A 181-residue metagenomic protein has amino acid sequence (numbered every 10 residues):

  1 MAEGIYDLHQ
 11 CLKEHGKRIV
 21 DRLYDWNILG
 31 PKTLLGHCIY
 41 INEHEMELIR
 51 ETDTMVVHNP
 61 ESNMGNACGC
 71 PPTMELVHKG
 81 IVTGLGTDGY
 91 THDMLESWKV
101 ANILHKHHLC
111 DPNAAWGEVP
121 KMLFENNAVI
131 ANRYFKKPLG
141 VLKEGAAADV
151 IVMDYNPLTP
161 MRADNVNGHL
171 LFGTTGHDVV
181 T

Functional and structural regions predicted by a protein language model:
M1-H92, L109-A114: Active-site core of metal-dependent hydrolases
R18, C68, M122, K137 (+1 more regions): Short, conserved clusters of charged catalytic residues that mark active-site and nucleotide-handling motifs
W26, K79, A101-H108, N126 (+3 more regions): Change "in soluble alpha/beta enzymes" to "in soluble alpha/beta proteins
W26-L29, N113, M122, E144 (+1 more regions): Solvent-exposed alpha-helices and their adjacent loops that cap or buttress functional pockets in soluble metabolic
H107-L158: C-terminal structural cap/anchor segments
A147-T181: C-terminal cap of metal-dependent C-N hydrolases
